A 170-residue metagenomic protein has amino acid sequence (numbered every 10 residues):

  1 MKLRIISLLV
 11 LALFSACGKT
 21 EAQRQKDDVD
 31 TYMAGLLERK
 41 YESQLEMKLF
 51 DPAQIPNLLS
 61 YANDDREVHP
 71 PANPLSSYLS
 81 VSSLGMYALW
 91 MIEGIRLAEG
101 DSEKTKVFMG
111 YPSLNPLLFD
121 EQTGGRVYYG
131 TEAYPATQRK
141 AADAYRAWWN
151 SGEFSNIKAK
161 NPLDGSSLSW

Functional and structural regions predicted by a protein language model:
K2-L8: Sec-dependent signal peptide recognition, specifically the positively charged N-region followed immediately by
S15-A16: C-terminal motif of bacterial Sec signal peptides marking the signal peptidase cleavage site
T20-A22: Boundary at the C-terminal end of the N-terminal hydrophobic targeting segment
R24, R66-W170: Long, helix-rich interaction regions
Y32-K40: HEAT-repeat alpha-solenoid elements in large eukaryotic scaffold proteins
Y41-K48, P74-L79: Second-shell loop/turn segments in exported
L49-A53, I95-R96: A short, structured loop/turn motif at beta-sheet edges
N57-A62: Buried hydrophobic core positions in alpha-solenoid tandem helical repeats
